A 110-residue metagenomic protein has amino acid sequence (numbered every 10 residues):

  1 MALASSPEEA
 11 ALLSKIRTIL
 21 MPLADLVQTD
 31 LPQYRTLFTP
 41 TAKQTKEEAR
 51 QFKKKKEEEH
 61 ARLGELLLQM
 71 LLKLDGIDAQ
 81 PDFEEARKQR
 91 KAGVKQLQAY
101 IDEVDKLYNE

Functional and structural regions predicted by a protein language model:
S5-E110: Eukaryotic low-complexity, intrinsically disordered regulatory regions enriched for acidic, serine- and proline-rich
